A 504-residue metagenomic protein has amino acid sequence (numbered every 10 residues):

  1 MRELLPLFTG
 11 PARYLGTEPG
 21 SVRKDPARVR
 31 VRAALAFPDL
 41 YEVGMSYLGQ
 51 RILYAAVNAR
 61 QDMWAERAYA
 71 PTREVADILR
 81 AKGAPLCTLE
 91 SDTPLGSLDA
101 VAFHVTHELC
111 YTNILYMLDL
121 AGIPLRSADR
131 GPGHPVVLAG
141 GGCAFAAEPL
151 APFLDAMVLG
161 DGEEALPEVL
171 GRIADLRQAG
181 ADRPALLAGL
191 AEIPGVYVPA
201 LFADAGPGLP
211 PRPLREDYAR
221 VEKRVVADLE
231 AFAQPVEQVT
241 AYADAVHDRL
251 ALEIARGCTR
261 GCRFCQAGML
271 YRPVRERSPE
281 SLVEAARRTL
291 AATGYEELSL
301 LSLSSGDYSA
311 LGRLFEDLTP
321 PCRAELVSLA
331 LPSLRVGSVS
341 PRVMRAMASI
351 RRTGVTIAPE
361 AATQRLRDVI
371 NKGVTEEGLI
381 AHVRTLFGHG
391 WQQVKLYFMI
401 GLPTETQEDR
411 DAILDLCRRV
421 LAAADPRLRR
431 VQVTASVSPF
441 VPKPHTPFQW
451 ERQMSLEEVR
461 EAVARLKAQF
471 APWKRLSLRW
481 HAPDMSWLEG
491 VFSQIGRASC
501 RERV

Functional and structural regions predicted by a protein language model:
L4-A34, Y41-E42, P199, A205-A251: N-terminal [4Fe-4S]-dependent radical SAM core
A33-D39, V57, Q238-Q266, L290 (+2 more regions): N-terminal pre-triad scaffold of radical SAM enzymes
L35-A36, R287-V437: Conserved SAM/AdoMet-binding glycine-rich loop
D62-E74: A short beta-strand-loop structural module common to alpha/beta enzyme folds
P71-L214, P444-G496: Glycine-rich beta-alpha loop elements in corrinoid/cobalamin-binding modules across cobalamin-dependent enzymes
G189-V198, L303-Y308, P332-S338, G401-L402 (+2 more regions): A glycine-rich phosphate-binding loop feature that marks nucleotide/adenosyl-phosphate handling sites
C265-S281: Iron-sulfur (Fe-S) cluster-binding segments and ferredoxin-like electron-carrier domains, especially [2Fe-2S]
I495-V504: Residue-level detector of conserved catalytic or cofactor/ligand-binding positions in enzyme active sites
